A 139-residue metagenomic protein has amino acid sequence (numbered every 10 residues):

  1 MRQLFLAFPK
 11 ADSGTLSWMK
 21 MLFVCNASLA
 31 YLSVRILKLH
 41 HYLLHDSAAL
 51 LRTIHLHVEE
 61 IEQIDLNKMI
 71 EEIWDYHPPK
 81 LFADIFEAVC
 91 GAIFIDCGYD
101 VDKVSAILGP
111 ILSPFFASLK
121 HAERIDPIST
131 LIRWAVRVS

Functional and structural regions predicted by a protein language model:
M1-S139: Double-stranded RNA-binding/processing signature
